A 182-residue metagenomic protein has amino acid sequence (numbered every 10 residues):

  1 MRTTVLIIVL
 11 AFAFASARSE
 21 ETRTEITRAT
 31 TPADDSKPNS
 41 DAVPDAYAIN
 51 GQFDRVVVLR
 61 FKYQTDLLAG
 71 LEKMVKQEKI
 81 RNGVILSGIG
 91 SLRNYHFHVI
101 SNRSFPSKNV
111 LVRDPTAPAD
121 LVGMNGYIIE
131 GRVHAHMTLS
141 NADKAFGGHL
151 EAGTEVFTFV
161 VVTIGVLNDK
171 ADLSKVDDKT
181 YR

Functional and structural regions predicted by a protein language model:
R2-I7: Sec-dependent signal peptide recognition, specifically the positively charged N-region followed immediately by
I8-V9, T27: Residues marking helix boundaries in flexible regions
V9-A17: Hydrophobic h-region of N-terminal signal peptides that target proteins for export in Gram-negative bacteria
E20-V58, T65, A69-E78, G83-S87 (+2 more regions): N-terminal intrinsically disordered, cationic/polar leader segments that include organellar targeting peptides
